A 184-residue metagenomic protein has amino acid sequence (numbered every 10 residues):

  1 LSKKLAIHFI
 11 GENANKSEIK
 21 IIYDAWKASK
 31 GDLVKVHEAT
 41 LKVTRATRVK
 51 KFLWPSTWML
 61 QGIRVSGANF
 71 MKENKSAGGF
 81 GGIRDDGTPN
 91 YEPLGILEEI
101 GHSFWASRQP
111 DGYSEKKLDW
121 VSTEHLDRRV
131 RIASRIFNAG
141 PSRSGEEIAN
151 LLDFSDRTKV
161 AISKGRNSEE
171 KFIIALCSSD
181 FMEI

Functional and structural regions predicted by a protein language model:
S2-K30, V34-I184: Flexible, low-complexity segments enriched for small/polar residues
